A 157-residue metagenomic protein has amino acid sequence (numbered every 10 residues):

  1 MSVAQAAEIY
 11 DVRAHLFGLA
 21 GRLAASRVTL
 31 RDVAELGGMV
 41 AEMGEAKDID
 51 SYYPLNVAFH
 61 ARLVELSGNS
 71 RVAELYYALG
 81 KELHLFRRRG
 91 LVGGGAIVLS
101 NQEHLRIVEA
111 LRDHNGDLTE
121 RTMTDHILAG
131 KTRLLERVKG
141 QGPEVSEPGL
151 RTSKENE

Functional and structural regions predicted by a protein language model:
M1-S26, E65, L135-E157: Short linear motifs at protein or domain termini
V12-L19, R27-R89, S100-A110, L118-A129: Conserved amphipathic alpha-helical segments that form helical-bundle/coiled-coil interaction surfaces
A96-E157: C-terminal regulatory/effector modules of DNA-binding transcriptional regulators
